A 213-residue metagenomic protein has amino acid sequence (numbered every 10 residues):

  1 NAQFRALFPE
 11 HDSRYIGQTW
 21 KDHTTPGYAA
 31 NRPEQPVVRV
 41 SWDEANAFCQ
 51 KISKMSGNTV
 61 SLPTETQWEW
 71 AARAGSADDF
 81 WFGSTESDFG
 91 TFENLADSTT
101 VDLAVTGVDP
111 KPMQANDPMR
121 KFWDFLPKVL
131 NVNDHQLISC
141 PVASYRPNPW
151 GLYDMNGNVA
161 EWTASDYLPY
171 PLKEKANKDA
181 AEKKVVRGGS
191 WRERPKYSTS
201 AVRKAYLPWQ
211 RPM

Functional and structural regions predicted by a protein language model:
N1-Q18, V40-D43, A71, G157: A short glycine-rich, aromatic-capped structural motif
D22-K204: Functional-site microenvironments in short loops/helix caps that host divalent-cation chemistry
L207: Glycine-rich, acidic/polar active-site loops that bind/position phosphate-bearing ligands
P212-M213: Short, structured beta-strand segments at or near domain termini in extracellular proteins/domains
